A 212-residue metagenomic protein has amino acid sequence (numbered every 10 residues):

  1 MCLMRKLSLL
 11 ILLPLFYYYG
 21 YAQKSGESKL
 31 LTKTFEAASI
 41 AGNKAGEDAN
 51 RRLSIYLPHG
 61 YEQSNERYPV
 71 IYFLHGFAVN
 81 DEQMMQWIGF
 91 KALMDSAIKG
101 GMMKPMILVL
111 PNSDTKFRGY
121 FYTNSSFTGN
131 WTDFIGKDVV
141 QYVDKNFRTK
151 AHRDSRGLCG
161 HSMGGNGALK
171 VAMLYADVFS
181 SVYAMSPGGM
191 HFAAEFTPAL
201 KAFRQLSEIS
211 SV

Functional and structural regions predicted by a protein language model:
M1-S25: Bacterial Sec-dependent N-terminal signal peptides
Q23-V212: Non-catalytic cap/lid and distal C-terminal segments of serine-dependent acyl enzymes
